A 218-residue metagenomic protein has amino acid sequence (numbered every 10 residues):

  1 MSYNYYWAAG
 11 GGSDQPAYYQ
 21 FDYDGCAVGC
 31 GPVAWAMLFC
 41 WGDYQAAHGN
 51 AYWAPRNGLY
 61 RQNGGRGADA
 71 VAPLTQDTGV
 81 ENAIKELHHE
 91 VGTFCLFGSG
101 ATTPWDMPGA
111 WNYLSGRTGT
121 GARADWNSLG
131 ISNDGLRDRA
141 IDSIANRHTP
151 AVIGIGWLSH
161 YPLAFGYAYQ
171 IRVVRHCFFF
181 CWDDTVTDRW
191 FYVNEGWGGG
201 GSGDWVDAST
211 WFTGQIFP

Functional and structural regions predicted by a protein language model:
M1-G100: Active-site-adjacent structural segments surrounding the nucleophilic cysteine of cysteine proteases and isopeptidases
D24, G156-L158, G196: Short strand-coil-strand connectors
C26, G31-L38, T103-W111, L136 (+1 more regions): Stable alpha-helical elements in mature extracytoplasmic
G29-C40, E86-H88, A110, A122-N127 (+3 more regions): Structural recognition of the beta-strand scaffold that forms the well-ordered cores of secreted hydrolase catalytic
W41, W105-D106, G199-G200: Extracellular hydrolytic enzyme modules, especially secreted metalloproteases of the metzincin/thermolysin-like class
T93-W126: Serine endopeptidase catalytic core focused on the charge-relay Asp
A122-W190: Active-site-adjacent substructure of cysteine-protease-like catalytic cores
D183-P218: Noncatalytic regulatory segments and standalone regulatory/sensor domains
